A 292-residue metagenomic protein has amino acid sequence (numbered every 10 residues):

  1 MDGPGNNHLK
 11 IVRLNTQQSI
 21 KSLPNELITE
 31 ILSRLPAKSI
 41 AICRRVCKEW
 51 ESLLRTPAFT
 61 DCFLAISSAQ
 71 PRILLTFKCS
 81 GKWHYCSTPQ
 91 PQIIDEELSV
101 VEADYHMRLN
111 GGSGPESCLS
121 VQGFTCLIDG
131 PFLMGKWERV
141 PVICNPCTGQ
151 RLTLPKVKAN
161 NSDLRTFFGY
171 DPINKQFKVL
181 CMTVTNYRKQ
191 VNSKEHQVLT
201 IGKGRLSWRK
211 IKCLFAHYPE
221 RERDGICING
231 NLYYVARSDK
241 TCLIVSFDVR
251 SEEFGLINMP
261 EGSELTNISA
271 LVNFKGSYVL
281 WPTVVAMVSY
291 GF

Functional and structural regions predicted by a protein language model:
M1-F292: N-terminal entry/capping and adjacent linker segments that precede and initiate structured domains
